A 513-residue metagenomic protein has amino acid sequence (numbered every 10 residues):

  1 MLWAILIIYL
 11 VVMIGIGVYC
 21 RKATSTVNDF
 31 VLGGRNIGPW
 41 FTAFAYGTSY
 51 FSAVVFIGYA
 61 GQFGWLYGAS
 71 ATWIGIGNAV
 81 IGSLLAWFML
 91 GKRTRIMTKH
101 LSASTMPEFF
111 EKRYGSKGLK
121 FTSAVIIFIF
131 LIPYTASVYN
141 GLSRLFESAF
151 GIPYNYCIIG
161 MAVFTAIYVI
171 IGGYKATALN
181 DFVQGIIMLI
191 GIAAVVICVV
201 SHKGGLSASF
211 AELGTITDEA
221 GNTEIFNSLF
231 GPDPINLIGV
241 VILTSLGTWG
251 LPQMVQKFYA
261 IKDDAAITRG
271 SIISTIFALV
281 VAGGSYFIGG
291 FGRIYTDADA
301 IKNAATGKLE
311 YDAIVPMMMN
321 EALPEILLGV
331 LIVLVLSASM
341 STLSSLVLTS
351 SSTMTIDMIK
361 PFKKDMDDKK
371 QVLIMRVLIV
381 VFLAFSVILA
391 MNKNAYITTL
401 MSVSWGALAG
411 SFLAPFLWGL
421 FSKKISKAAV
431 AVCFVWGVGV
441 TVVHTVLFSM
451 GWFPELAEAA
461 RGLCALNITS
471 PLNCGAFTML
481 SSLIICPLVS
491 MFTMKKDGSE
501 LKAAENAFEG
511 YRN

Functional and structural regions predicted by a protein language model:
M1-N513: Membrane-embedded helix-loop-helix hairpins and adjacent transmembrane boundary segments in multi-pass transporters
